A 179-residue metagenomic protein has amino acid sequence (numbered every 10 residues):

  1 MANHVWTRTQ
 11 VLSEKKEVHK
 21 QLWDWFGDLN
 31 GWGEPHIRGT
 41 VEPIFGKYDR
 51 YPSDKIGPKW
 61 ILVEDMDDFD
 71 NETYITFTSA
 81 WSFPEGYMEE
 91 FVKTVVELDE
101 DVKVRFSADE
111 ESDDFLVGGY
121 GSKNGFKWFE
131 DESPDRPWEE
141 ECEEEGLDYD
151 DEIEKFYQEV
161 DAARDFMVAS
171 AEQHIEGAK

Functional and structural regions predicted by a protein language model:
M1-K179: Long, contiguous binding/interaction regions
